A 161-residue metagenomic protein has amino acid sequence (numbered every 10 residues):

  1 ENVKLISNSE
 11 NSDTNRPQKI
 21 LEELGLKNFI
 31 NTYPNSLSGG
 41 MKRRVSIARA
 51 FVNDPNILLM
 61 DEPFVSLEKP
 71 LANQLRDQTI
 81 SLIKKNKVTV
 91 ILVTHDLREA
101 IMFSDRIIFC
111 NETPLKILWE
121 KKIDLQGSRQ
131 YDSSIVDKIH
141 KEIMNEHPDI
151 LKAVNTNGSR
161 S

Functional and structural regions predicted by a protein language model:
S12-F29, S81: Conserved ABC ATPase "signature" region
Y33-L37, M41: Conserved ABC ATPase signature
I47: Hydrophobic anchor residue at the start of the ABC signature
V52-N56: A short, proline-enriched helix->beta-strand linker immediately N-terminal to the Walker B motif in ABC-type P-loop
L58-D61: Catalytic Walker B motif of ABC-type/P-loop ATPase nucleotide-binding domains
A72-N86: Helical segment within the ABC ATPase nucleotide-binding domain
K87-V93: Conserved H-loop
